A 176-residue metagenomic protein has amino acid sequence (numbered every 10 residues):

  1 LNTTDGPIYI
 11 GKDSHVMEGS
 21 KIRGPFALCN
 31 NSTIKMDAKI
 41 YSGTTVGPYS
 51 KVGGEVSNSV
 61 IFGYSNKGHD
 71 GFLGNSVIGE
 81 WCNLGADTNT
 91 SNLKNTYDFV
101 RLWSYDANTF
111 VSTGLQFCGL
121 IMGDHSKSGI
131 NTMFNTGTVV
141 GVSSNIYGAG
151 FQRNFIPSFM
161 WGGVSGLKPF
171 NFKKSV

Functional and structural regions predicted by a protein language model:
L1-N31: Extended, small-residue-rich solenoid/repeat segments and analogous flexible loops that form exposed scaffolds
M36-D37, G43, Y49-V176: Glycine-rich hexapeptide-repeat left-handed beta-helix
